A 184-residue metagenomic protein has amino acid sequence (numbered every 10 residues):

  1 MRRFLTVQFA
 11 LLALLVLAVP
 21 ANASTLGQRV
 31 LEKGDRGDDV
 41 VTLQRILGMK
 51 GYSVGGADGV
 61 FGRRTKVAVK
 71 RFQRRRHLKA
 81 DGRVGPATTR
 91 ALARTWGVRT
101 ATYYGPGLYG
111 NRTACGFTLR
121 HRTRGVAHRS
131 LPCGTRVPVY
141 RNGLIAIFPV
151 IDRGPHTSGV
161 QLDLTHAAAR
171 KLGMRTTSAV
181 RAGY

Functional and structural regions predicted by a protein language model:
M1-A23: Secretory targeting and sorting signals
L5, L15, R36, V160-Q161: Residues at the start of alpha-helices and the adjacent loop-to-helix junctions
L11, L47, F72, R76 (+2 more regions): Alpha-helix boundary/capping residues
L12, R29-E32, L78, T123 (+1 more regions): Generic anion/oxyanion-binding catalytic loop in active/binding sites
V30-R90: Short acidic, glycine/serine/threonine-rich helix-capping segments at coil-helix boundaries
D39, R90-Y184: Secreted/periplasmic proteins
